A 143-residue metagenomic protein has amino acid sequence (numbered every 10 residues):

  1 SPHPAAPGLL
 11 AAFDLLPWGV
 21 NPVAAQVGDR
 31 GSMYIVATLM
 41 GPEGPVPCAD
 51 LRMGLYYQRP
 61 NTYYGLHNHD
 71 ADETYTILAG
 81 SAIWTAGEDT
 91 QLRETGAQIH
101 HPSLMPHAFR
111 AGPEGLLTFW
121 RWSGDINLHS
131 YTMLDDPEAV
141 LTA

Functional and structural regions predicted by a protein language model:
S1-A49, A143: A short, N-terminal "cap"/entry segment at the start of jelly-roll beta-barrel domains of the cupin/DSBH fold
V36-E43, L51-H69, S103-L104: Conserved short histidine dyad/triad with adjacent acidic residue
R52, T90, E94-G96, A108-F109 (+2 more regions): Short, Lys/Arg-rich amphipathic alpha-helical interaction segments that bind nucleic acids or acidic protein surfaces
R59-T62, H69-I83, G87: Glycine- and acidic-residue-biased ligand/ion/polar-headgroup-sensing regions
Y64-H67, W84-T85, H101, H107-G112: Short beta-strand His + acidic residue motifs that chelate non-heme Fe in jelly-roll/DSBH and cupin folds
T74-T76, G87-P106: Short acidic-glycine-tyrosine-enriched beta hairpin
S81-I83, P106-H107, D125-N127: Short Gly/Pro-enriched loop/turn and capping motifs at secondary-structure junctions
G112-A143: Double-stranded beta-helix
